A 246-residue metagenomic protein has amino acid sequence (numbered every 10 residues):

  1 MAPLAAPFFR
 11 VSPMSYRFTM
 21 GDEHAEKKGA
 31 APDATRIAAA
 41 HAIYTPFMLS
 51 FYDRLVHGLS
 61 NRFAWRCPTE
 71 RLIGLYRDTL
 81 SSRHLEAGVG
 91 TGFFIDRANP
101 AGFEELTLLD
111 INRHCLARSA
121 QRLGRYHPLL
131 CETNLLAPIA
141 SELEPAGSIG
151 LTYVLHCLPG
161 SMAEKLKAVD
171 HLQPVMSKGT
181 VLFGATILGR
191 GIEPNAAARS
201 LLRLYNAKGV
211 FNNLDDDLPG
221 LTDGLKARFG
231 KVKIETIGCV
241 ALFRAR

Functional and structural regions predicted by a protein language model:
S15-T79, F93, R190: Conserved class I S-adenosyl-L-methionine
R83-P138: Class I SAM-dependent methyltransferase SAM/SAH-binding core
A98, H171-L172: Class I S-adenosylmethionine-dependent transferase superfamily signal
G150-Y153: A conserved beta-strand element that flanks and buttresses the S-adenosyl-L-methionine
L158-H171: A short, conserved alpha-helix within the catalytic core of class I
M176-L182: Short glycine-dipeptide loop
F183-I234: C-terminal alpha-helical "lid/dimerization" subdomain adjacent to the S-adenosyl-L-methionine
F243-R246: C-terminal lobe and adjacent flexible extensions of AdoMet/dcAdoMet transferase-like proteins
